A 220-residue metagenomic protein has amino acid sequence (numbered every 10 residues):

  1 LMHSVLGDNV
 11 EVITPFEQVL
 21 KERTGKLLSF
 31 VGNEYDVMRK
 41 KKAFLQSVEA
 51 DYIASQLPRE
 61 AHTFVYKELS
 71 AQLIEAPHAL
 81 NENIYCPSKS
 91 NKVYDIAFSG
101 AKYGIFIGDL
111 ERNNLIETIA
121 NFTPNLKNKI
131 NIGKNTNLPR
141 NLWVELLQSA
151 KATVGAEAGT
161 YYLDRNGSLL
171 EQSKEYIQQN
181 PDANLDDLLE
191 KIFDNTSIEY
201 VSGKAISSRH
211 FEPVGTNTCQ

Functional and structural regions predicted by a protein language model:
L1-E68, E82-Y85: Extended catalytic core of nucleotide-activated donor transferases of GT-like folds
V31, A156-A158, N217: Nucleotide-sugar donor-binding loop of glycosyltransferases
Y52-Q56, I130-I132, Q220: Short, hydrophobic beta-strand segments that form beta-sheet elements in well-ordered domains
I53-A54, A71-P77: Short hydrophobic/aromatic-enriched beta-strand-loop microsegments
I74-Y200, S207-H210: Conserved catalytic-core segment of nucleotide-activated headgroup transferases in glycan assembly
K151, N217-T218: A short alpha->beta transition loop at the rim of the catalytic pocket in nucleotide-sugar-dependent
V214: Short alpha-helix at the nucleotide-sugar/activated-sugar donor binding site of glycosyltransferases and closely
